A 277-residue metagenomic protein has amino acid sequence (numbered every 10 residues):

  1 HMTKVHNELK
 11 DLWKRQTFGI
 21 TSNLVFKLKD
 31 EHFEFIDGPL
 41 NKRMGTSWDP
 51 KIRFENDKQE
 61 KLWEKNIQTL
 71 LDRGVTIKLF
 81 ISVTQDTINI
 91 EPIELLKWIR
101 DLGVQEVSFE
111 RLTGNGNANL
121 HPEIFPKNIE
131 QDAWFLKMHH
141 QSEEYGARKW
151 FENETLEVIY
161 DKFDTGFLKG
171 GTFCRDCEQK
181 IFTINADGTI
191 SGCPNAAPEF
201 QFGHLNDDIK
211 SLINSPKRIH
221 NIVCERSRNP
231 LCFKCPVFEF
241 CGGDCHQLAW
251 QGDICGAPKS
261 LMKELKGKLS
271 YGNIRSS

Functional and structural regions predicted by a protein language model:
H1-G116, I124: Radical SAM/AdoMet-radical enzyme domain recognition
M2, W63, P92, N128-F135 (+3 more regions): A structural signal for well-ordered alpha-helical scaffolds and beta->alpha junctions
P39-K51, L70-K78, D132-Y145, N206 (+1 more regions): A broadly tuned preference for mixed-charge, low-complexity surface segments
R53, D86-T87, N115-N117, L156-D161 (+1 more regions): A short acidic, often aromatic-flanked loop/helix-cap motif at beta-alpha or helix-coil junctions that lines enzyme
F80, P92-G103, I159-R175, R228-G252: Amphipathic, soluble alpha/beta structural segments
I81-V83, E152-L156, E225: Acidic carboxylate-rich catalytic motifs and surrounding loops in phosphoryl-/glycosyl-chemistry enzymes
N115-P198, F238-F240: A C-terminal junction/extension of Radical SAM enzymes
T189, N195-S277: Flexible mid-to-C-terminal extensions adjoining Fe-S/redox cofactors in radical SAM and related proteins
